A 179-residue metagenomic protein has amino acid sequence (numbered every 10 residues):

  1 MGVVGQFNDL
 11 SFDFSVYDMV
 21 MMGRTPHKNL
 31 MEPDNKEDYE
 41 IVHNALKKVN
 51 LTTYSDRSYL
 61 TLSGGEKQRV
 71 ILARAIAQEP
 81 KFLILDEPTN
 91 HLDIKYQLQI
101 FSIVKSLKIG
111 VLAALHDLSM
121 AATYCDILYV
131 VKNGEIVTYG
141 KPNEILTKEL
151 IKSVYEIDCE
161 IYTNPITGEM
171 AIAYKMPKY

Functional and structural regions predicted by a protein language model:
M21, K36-Y54: Conserved ABC ATPase "signature" region
S58-L62, E66: Conserved ABC ATPase signature
L72-A73, I100: Hydrophobic anchor residue at the start of the ABC signature
E79: Conserved catalytic motifs of ABC-family nucleotide-binding domains
L83-E87: Catalytic Walker B motif of ABC-type/P-loop ATPase nucleotide-binding domains
K148, S153-Y179: ABC ATPase nucleotide-binding domains
